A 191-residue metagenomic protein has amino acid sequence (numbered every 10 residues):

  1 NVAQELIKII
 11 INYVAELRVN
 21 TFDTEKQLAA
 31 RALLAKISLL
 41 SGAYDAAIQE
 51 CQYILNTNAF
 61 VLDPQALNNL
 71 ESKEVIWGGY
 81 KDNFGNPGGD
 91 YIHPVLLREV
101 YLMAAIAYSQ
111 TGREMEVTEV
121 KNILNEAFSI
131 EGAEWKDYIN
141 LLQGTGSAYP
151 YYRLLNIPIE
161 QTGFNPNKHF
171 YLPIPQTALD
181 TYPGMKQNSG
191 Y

Functional and structural regions predicted by a protein language model:
N1-Y191: Acidic/polar-rich alpha-helix caps and helix-coil junctions
